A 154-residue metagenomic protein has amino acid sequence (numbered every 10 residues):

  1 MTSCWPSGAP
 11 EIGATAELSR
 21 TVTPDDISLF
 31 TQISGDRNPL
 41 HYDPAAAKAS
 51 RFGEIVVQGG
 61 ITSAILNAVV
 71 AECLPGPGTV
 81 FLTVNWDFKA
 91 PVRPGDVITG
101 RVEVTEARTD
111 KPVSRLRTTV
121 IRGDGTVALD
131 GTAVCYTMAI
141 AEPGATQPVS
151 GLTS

Functional and structural regions predicted by a protein language model:
M1-T15, P91-S154: HotDog/MaoC-like acyl-thioester-processing domains
M1-V57, A139: Catalytic strand-loop segment that frames the active site of acyl-thioester-processing enzymes
T21-T23, T62, T118: Ser/Thr-centric signal marking residues that sit in or immediately flank functional binding/regulatory motifs
Q32-D36, A71-P75, G123: Short, intrinsically disordered, mixed-charge
P44-K48, V84, F88, E142-P143 (+1 more regions): Residue-level signal for alpha-helical context at structural boundaries
K48-R101: Hydrophobic beta-strand-centered segment that forms part of the acyl-chain substrate-binding groove
